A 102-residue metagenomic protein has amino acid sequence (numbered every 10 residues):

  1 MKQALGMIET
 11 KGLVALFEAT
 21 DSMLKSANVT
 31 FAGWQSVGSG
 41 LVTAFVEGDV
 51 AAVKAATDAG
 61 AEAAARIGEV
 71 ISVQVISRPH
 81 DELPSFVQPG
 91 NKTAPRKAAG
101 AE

Functional and structural regions predicted by a protein language model:
M1-E102: Terminal helix-to-tail segments of small alpha-helical proteins
